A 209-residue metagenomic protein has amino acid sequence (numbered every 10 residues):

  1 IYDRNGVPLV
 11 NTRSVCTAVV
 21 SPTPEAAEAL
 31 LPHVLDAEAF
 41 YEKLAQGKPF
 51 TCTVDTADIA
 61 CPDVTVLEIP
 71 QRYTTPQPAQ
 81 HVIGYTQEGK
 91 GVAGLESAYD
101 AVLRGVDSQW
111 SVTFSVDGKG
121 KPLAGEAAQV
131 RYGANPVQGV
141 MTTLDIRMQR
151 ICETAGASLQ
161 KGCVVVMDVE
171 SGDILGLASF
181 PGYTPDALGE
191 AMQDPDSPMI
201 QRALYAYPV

Functional and structural regions predicted by a protein language model:
I1, G162-V165, L175: Generic short beta-strand
Y2-V20, P24-A26: Juxtamembrane extramembrane loops of integral membrane proteins
V10-T12, A29-V137, A157: Small/polar-residue-rich segments within soluble enzyme cores
A18-A27, G182-P198: A short, polar/charged loop-to-alpha-helix boundary motif
Y41-F50, R131-E170, A187-V209: Active-site loop and adjoining helix of the penicillin-binding protein/serine DD-peptidase-beta-lactamase fold
R72, E88-G89, M148-Q149, S171-D173 (+1 more regions): Solvent-exposed loop/turn segments at secondary-structure junctions within structured extracellular/periplasmic domains
D117-G118, V169-E190: Glycine-rich, acidic and aromatic/proline-enriched surface loops and short helix-turn segments that act as binding
